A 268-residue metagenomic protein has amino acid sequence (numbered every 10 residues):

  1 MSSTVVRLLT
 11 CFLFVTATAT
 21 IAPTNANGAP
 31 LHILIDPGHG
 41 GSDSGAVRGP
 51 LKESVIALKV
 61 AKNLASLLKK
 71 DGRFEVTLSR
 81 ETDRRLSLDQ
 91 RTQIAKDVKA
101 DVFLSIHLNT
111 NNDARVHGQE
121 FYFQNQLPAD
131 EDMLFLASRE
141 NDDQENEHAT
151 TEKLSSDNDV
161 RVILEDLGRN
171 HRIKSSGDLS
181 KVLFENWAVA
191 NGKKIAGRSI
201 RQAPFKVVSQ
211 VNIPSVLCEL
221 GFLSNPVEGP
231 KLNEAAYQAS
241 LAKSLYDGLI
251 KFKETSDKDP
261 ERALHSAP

Functional and structural regions predicted by a protein language model:
M1-R7: Positively charged n-region of N-terminal signal peptides that target proteins for export
L8-A19: Bacterial N-terminal signal peptides
N25-D157, R169-K181, P230, R262-P268: Catalytic-core regions of hydrolytic enzymes
L34, G45, I163-A267: Active-site-adjacent mobile loop/cap segments within catalytic or ligand-binding domains
D157-I163: Short, basic/glycine-rich phosphate-binding loops at helix/coil junctions that contact nucleotide phosphates
